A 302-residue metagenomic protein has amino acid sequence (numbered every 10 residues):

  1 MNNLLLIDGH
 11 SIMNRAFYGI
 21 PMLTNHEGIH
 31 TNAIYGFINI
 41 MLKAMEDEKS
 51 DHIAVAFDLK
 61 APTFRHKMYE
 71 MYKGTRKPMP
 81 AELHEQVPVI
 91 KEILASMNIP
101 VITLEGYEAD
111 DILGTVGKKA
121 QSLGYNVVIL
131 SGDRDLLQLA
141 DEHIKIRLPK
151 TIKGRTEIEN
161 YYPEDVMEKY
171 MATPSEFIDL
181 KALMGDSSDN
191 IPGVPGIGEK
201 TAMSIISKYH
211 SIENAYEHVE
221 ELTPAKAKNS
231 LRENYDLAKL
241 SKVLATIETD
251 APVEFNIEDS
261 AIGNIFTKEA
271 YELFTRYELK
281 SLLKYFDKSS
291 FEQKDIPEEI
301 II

Functional and structural regions predicted by a protein language model:
M1-L130, R134-N160, L237-L240, T246-E254 (+1 more regions): Noncatalytic, basic helical substrate-engagement surface that gates or grips nucleic-acid strands
K49-A54, H143, N160-I302: Non-catalytic nucleic-acid-binding/docking modules located in mid-to-C-terminal regions of nucleic-acid enzymes
